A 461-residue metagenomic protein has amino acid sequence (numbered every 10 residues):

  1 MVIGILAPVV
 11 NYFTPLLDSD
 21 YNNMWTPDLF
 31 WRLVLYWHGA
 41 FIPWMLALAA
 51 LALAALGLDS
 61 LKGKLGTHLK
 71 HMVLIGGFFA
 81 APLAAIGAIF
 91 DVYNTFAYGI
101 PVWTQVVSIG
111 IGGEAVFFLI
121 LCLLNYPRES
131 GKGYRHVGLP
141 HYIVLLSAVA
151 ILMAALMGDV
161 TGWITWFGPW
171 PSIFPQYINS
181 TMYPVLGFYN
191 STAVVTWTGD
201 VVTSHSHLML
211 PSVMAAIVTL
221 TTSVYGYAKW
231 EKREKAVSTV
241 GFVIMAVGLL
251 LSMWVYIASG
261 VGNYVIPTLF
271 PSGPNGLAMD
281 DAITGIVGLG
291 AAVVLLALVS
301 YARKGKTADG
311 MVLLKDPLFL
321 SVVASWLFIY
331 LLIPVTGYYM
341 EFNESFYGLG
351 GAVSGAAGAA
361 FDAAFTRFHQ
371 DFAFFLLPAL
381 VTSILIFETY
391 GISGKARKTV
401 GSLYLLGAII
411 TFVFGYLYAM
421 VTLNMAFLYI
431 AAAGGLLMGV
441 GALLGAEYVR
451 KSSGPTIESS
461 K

Functional and structural regions predicted by a protein language model:
M1-G199, I217-A363, V381-K461: Polytopic transmembrane helical bundles with strong interfacial aromatic enrichment
A193-V213, D362-F374: Individual transmembrane alpha-helix segments
V213-M214, L377, V381: Hydrophobic alpha-helical segments of membrane proteins
